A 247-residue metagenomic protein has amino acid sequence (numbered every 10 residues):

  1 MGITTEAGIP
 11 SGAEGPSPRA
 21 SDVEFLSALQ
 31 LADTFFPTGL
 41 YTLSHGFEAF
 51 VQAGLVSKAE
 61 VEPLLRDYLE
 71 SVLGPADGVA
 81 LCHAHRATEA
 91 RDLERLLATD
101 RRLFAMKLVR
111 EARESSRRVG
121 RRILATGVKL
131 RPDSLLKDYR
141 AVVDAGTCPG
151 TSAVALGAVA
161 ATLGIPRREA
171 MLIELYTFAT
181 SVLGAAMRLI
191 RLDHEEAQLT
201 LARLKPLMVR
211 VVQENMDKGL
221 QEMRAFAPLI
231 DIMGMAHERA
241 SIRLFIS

Functional and structural regions predicted by a protein language model:
G2-T4, C82-A105, R224-I230, H237: Long, compositionally biased
E14-S17: A cross-taxon signal for low-complexity, glycine/charged-rich
V23-R91: Glycine/small-residue-rich interface belts in oligomeric ring/scaffold proteins and their assembly partners
A28-F36, L65-S71, A105-A112, R140-G146 (+1 more regions): A short glycine/serine-rich beta->alpha loop
L55, A59, P63, E174-S247: C-terminal auxiliary extensions adjacent to catalytic cores
H83, A90-A161: Internal, conserved structured core segments that host functional sites
A145-D193: A contiguous pocket-lining binding segment that forms or flanks enzyme active sites
